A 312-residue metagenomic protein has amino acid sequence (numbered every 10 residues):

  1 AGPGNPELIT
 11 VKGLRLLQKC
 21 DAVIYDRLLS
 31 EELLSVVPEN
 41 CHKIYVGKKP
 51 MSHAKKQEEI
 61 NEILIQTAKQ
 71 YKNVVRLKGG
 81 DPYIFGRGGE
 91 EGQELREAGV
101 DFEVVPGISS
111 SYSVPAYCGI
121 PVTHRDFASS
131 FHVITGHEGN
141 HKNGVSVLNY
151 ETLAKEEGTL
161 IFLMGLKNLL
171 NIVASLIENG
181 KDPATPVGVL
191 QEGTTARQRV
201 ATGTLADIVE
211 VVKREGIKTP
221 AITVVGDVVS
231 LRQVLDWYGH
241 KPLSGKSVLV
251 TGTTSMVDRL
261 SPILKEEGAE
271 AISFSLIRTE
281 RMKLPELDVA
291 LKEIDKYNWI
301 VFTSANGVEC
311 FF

Functional and structural regions predicted by a protein language model:
A1, P6, V11-I108, S113 (+4 more regions): Class I S-adenosyl-L-methionine
G4, T195-F312: Signature of uroporphyrinogen-III synthase
V11-L16, P38-C41, E90-E94, N149-T152 (+4 more regions): Short, solvent-exposed amphipathic alpha-helical segments in soluble enzyme and RNA/protein-processing domains
R15-L16, S35-V36, Q66-K69, R76 (+6 more regions): Solvent-exposed alpha-helices and their adjacent loops that cap or buttress functional pockets in soluble metabolic
K72-N73, T159, S247: Residues that mark the start of a beta-strand
R76-K78, I134-T135, L163-M164, L190-Q191 (+3 more regions): Short beta-strand segments
D81-E156, A201: Class I SAM-dependent methyltransferase SAM-binding "motif I" and its flanking Rossmann-like core
G139-G188: Conserved anion/nucleotide-ligand pocket segment
